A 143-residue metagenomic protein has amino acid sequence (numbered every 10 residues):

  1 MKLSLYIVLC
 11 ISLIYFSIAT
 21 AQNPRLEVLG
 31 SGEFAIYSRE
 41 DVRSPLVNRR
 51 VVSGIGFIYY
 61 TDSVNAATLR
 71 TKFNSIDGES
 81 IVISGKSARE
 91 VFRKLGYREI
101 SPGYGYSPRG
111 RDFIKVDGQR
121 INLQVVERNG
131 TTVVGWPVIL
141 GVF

Functional and structural regions predicted by a protein language model:
K2-A19: Hydrophobic membrane-insertion alpha-helices, especially the h-region of bacterial N-terminal signal peptides
F16-S63: N-terminal export/targeting and maturation segments
T20-P24, A66, R70, F143: Ampiphathic alpha-helical segments that act as solvent-exposed interaction surfaces
R25-V28, L69-F73, K115, L123: Short, flexible, solvent-exposed loop/turn segments with mixed acidic/basic and small polar residues
P45-V52, G85-I100, V133-F143: Extended intrinsically disordered, low-complexity coil regions enriched in Ser, Thr, Gly, Ala and often Pro
V52-S53, S75-I76, E99-P102, G118 (+1 more regions): Short, ordered beta-strand-loop transition motifs
Y60-I114: Mature extracytoplasmic domains of secretory-pathway proteins
V116-F143: A cross-kingdom marker for long, charged
